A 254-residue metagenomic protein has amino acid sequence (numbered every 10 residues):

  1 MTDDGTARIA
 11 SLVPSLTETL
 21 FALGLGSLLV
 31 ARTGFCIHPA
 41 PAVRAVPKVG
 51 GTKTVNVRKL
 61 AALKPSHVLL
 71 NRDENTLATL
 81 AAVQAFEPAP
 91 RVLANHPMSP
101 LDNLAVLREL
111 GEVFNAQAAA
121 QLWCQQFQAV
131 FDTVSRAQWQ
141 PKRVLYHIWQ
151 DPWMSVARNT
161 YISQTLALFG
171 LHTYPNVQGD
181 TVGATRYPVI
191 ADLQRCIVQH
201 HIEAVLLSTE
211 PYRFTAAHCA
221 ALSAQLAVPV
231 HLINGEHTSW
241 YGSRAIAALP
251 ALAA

Functional and structural regions predicted by a protein language model:
M1-A254: N-terminal ligand-binding lobe of clamshell/alpha-beta domains
